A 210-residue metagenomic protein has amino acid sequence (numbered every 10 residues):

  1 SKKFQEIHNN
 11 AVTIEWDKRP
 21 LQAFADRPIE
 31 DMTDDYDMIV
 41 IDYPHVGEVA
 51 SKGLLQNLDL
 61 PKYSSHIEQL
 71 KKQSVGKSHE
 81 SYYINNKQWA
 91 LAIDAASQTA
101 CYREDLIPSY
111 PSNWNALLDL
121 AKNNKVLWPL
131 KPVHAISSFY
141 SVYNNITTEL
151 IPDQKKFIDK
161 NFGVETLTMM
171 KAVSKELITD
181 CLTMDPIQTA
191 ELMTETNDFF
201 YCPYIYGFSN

Functional and structural regions predicted by a protein language model:
S1-G47: Early extracytoplasmic/lumenal segment of secretory-pathway proteins
F24-Y36, G47, K52, D119-K122 (+1 more regions): Short helices/loops that flank or line small-molecule/ion binding pockets
D42-H45, L54, Y110-N113, L117 (+4 more regions): Stable alpha-helical elements in mature extracytoplasmic
Y43-T99, S109-Y110: Hinge/lid segment of periplasmic solute-binding proteins
P44-A50, P203-N210: A ligand-binding cleft/hinge motif common to bilobed small-molecule-binding domains
K87-I93, Q98, N115-K156, F162 (+2 more regions): Extracytoplasmic/periplasmic solute-binding protein
D105-S112, E176: Short helix-loop capping/hinge motifs at secondary-structure junctions, enriched in acidic/polar residues
D153-Q188, L192, Y201: Glycine-centered hinge/linker elements that transmit conformational signals in sensory and ligand-binding systems
